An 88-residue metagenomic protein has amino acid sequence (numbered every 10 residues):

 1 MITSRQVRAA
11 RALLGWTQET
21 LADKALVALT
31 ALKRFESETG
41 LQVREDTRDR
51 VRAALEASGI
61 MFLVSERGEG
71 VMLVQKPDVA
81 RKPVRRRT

Functional and structural regions predicted by a protein language model:
M1-A12, R52: A short, Lys/Arg-rich alpha-helix, primarily the initiator
V7-T20, R81-K82, R86-R87: Short basic helix-loop element that most often maps to the first helix and adjoining turn of HTH DNA-binding modules
A9, D23, R34, A53: DNA-binding alpha-helical recognition surfaces that contact promoter or target DNA
T20, A31, R50: Residues in the helix-turn-helix
K24, D46, V71-V74: Cell-envelope/extracellular anchoring and linker segments
L26-V43: Recognition helix of helix-turn-helix/homeodomain-like DNA-binding domains that insert into the DNA major groove
E45-F62: DNA major-groove recognition helix of helix-turn-helix/homeodomain DNA-binding modules
I60-T88: Helix-turn-helix/homeodomain-like alpha-helical modules used for DNA recognition and transcription-factor dimerization
